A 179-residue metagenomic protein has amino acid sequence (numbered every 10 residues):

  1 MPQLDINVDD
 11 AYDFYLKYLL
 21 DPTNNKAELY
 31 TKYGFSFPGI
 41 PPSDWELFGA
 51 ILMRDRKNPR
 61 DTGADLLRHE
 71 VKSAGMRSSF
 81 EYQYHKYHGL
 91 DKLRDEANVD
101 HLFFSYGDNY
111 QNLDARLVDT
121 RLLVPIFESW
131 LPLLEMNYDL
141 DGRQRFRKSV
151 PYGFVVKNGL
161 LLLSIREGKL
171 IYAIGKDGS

Functional and structural regions predicted by a protein language model:
M1-R68, S73-S179: Nucleic-acid endonuclease domains
